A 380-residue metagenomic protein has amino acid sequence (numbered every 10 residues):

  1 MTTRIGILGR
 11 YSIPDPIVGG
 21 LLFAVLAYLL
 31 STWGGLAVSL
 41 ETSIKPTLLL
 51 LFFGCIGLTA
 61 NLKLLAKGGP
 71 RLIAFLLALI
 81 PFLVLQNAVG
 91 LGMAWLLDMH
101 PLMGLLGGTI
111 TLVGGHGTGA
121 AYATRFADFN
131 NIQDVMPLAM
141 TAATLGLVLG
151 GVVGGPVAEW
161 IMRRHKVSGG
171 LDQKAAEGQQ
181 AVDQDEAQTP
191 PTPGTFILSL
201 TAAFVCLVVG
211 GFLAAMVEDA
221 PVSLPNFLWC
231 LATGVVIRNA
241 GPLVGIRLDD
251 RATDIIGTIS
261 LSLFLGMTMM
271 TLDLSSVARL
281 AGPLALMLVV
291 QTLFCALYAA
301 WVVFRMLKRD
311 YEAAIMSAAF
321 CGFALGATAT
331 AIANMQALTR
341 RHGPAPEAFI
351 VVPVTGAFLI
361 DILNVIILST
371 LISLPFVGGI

Functional and structural regions predicted by a protein language model:
M1-T42, I56-L64, A181-E186, F196-A252 (+1 more regions): Structural signature of multi-pass alpha-helical membrane transport proteins
Y11-G19, T42-L48, G69-P81, D249-L261 (+1 more regions): Cytoplasmic-side transmembrane-helix entry/capping segments in multi-pass membrane proteins
I17-A27, G57, L76-A88, T109-T118 (+5 more regions): Small-residue-rich segments of transmembrane alpha-helices in multi-pass membrane proteins, especially helix faces
Y28-T32, N87-W95, A120-F126, L263-S276 (+2 more regions): Hydrophobic alpha-helical transmembrane segments in multi-pass integral membrane proteins
S39-F53, L102-T109, P221-T233, I256-G257 (+2 more regions): Structural signature of hydrophobic alpha-helical transmembrane segments
T47, N61-L91, T144, L200-F204 (+2 more regions): Entry/N-cap segments of selected transmembrane alpha helices and their immediately preceding amphipathic helices
M93-L138, L145, V157, A175-A176 (+1 more regions): Alpha-helical membrane segments and immediately flanking helix-loop junctions that form or couple to the substrate/ion
M93-M99, A143-D183, V302-Y311, G356-I380: Juxtamembrane and boundary regions of transmembrane helices in multi-pass small-molecule transporters and channels
